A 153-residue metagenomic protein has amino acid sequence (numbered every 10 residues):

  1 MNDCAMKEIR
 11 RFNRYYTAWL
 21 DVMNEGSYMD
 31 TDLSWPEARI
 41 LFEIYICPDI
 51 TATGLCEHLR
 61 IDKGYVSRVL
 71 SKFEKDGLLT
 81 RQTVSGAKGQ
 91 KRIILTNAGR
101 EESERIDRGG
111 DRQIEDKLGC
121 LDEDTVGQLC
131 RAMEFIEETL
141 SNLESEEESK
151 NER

Functional and structural regions predicted by a protein language model:
M1-W35: N-terminal leader segment of winged-helix/HTH proteins
A5, R108-R153: Terminal interaction helix/tail motif
R14-T17, S71, R100, E134 (+1 more regions): A specific heptad-register position in long alpha-helical coiled-coils used by two-component signaling proteins
L20, P48, S103, E137-E144: A structural signal for well-ordered alpha-helices, especially hydrophobic packing surfaces of coiled-coils
D21-M29, L78, T83-V84, E115-L118 (+2 more regions): Short, flexible helix-adjacent loops and helix caps
M23-Y65, L70, D76: N-terminal helix-turn-helix DNA-binding core of bacterial DNA-binding proteins
S71-C130: Charged, amphipathic alpha-helical coiled-coil/dimerization segments
